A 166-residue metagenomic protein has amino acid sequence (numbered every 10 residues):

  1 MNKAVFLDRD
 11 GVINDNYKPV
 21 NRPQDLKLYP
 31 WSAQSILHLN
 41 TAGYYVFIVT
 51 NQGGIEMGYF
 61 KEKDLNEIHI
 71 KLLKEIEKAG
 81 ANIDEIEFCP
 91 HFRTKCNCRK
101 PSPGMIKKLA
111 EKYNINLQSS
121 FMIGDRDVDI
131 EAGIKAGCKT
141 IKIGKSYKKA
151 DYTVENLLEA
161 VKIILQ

Functional and structural regions predicted by a protein language model:
M1-Y45: Active-site neighborhood of HAD-like aspartate-dependent phosphohydrolases
K3, K63, E67-D84, R93-M122 (+1 more regions): Asp-based, Mg2+/Mn2+-dependent phosphohydrolase catalytic module
L7-R9, T50, G124-D125: Active-site flanking residues adjacent to catalytic metal/cofactor-binding acidic residues
I13, E56, F60, R126: Gly/Ser/Thr-rich beta-alpha loop segments that engage phosphate groups in nucleotides
I13-N16, N51-G53, D84-E85, K107-A110: A short alpha-helix capping/helix-coil boundary motif
Y17, N21-R22, G54-Y59, F92-N97 (+1 more regions): A short acidic, helix-capping loop that chelates divalent metal ions and anchors anionic groups
S32, I36-H69, I83-T94, G133: Substrate-recognition element of Asp-dependent hydrolases with the DxDx(T/V) motif
